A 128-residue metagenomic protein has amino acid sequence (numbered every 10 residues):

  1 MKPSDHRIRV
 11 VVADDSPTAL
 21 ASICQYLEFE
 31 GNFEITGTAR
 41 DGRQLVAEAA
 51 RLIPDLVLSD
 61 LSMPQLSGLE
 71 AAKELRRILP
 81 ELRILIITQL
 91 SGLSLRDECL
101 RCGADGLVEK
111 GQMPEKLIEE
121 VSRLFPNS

Functional and structural regions predicted by a protein language model:
M1-R9, E115-S128: Non-catalytic signal-transmission and effector/linker regions of two-component phosphorelay proteins
R7-A19, I23-L27: Conserved acidic segment of CheY-like receiver
D14, D60, T88: Active-site residues of response regulator receiver
D41-Q44, S67-A71: Acidic catalytic/metal-coordinating carboxylates
L52-L58: Active-site beta3 strand of CheY-like receiver
M63: Receiver (REC) domain active-site loop signature in two-component systems and cognate sites in sensor histidine kinases
E70, S91-V108, Q112-E119: Alpha4 helix (beta4-alpha4-beta5 surface) of REC/receiver domains from two-component response regulators
E81-L93: A short, hydrophobic beta-strand element within the central beta-sheet of small alpha/beta folds
